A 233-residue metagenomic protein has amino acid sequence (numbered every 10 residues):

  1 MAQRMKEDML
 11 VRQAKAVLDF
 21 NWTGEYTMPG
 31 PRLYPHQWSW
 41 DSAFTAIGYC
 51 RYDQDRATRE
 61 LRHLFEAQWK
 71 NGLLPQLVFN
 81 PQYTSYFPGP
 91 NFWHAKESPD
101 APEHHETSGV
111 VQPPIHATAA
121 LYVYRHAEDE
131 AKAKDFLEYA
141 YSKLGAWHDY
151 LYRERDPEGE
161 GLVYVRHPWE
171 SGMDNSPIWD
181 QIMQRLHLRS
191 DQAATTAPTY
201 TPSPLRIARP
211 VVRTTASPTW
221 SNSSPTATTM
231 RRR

Functional and structural regions predicted by a protein language model:
M1-Q37, T58-R59, H63, N71-L77 (+3 more regions): Low-complexity, Ser/Thr/Pro/Gly-enriched N-terminal "stalk/linker" regions
K6-A14, W22-L33, A119, E130-L151: Long hydrophobic alpha-helices with heptad-repeat/coiled-coil character
R12-A16, F20, M28, R32-Y34 (+7 more regions): Generic detection of intrinsically disordered/low-complexity segments and helix-coil linkers/edges
F20, H36-W38, N91, H167 (+1 more regions): Short, low-complexity intrinsically disordered segments
G24, W40-S42, N71, A95 (+3 more regions): Intrinsic disorder/low-complexity segments enriched in polar/charged and small flexible residues
E25-A43, I47-R51, P88-P113, M230-R233: Solvent-exposed loop and edge beta-strand segments that line ligand/cofactor-binding and catalytic clefts
Q54-Y141, G145, Y152-M173: Helix-terminus loop motifs that line ligand-binding clefts
E138, H148-R233: Extended ligand-binding clefts on enzyme/binding-domain cores
